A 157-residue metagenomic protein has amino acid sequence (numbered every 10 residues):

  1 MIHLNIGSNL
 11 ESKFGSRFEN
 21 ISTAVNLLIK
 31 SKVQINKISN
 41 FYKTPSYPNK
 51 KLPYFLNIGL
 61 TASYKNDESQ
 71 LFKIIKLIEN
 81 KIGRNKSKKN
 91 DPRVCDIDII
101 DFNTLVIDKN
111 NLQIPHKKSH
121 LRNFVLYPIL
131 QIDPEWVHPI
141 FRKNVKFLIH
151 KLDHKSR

Functional and structural regions predicted by a protein language model:
M1, F55-N57: Short, solvent-exposed beta-strand edge segments and adjacent coil->beta transition regions
M1-S31, S39-P45: N-terminal beta1-alpha1 ligand-phosphate binding loop
E11, S22, K37, Y47-F55 (+2 more regions): Flexible, gly/pro- and Lys/Arg-enriched active-site loops
Q34: Charge-lined substrate channels and their catalytic hotspots, especially those that engage the 3′ end of RNA
